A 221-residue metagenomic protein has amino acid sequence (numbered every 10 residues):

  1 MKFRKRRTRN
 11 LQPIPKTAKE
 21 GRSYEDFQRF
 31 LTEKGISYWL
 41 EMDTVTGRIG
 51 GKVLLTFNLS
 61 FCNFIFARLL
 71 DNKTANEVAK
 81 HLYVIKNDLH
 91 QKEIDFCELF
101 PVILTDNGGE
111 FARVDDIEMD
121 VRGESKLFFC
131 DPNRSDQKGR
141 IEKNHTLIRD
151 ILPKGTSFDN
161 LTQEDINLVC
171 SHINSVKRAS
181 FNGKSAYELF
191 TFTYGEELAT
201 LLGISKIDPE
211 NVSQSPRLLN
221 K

Functional and structural regions predicted by a protein language model:
M1-L54: Mobile-element integrase/transposase regions, centering on the N-terminal DNA-binding/Zn-coordinating module
D43, F57, N63, L82 (+4 more regions): Mobile genetic element proteins and their domesticated derivatives, centered on retroelements and DNA transposons
G47-G50, A67-E93: Active-site beta-loop-alpha junctions of metal-dependent nucleic acid enzymes, especially the RNase H-like/DDE
K52, S60-I65: Coil-to-beta-strand transition motifs
S60, D115-K126: Short, surface-exposed basic-aromatic patches at helix termini and helix-loop junctions that form
N63-R68, F129, K154: Short small-residue beta-strand/loop micro-motif enriched in glycine and branched aliphatics
T105-N107, V114-I117, F128-I151, D159-S171: RNase H-like two-metal-ion nuclease catalytic core shared by retroviral integrases and related mobile-element nucleases
K154-K221: C-terminal domain-tail junction helix/linker
